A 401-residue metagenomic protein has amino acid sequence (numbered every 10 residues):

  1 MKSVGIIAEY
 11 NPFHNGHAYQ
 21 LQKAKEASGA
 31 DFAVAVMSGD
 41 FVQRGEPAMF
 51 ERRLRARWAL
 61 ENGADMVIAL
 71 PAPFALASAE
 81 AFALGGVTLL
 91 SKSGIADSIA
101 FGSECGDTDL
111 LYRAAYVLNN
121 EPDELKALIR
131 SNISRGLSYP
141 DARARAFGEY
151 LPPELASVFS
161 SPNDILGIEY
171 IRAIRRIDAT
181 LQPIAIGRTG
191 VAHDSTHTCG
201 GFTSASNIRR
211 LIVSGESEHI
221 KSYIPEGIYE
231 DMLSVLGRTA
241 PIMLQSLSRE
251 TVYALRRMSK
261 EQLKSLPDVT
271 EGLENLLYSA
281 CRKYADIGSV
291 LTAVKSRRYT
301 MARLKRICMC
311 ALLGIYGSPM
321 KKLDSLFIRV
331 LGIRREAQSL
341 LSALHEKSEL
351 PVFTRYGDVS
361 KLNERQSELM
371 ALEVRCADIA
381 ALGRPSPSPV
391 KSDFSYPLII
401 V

Functional and structural regions predicted by a protein language model:
M1-R55: N-terminal catalytic cores of NTP/NDP-binding nucleotidyl/phosphoryl-transfer enzymes
A8, V42-Q43, A59, P73-F74 (+1 more regions): Short, contiguous strand/loop micro-motifs
K25, A56-L60, R172-R175, R209: Class I S-adenosyl-L-methionine
K25-E26, L60, V87, S91-K92: Non-catalytic positions within long, well-ordered alpha-helices that form the structural scaffold/packing of enzyme
D31, D65, D97: Receiver (REC) domain switch/active-site residues of two-component response regulators
M49-R53, E61, A77-L84: Generic alpha-helical scaffold signal
A56-P71: A glycine-rich helix N-cap at a beta->alpha junction
A69-V401: Active-site cores that bind ATP or allylic diphosphates and position pyrophosphate for catalysis
